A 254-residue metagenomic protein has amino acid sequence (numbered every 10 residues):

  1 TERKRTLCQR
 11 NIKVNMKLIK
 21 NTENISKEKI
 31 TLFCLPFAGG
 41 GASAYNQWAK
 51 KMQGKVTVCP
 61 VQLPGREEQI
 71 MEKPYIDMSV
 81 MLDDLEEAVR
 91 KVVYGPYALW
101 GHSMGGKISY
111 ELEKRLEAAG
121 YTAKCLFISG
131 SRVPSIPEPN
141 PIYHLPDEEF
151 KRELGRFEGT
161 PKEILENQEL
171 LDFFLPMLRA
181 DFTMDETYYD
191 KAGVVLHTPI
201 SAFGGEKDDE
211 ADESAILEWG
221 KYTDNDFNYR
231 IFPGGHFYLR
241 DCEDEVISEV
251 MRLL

Functional and structural regions predicted by a protein language model:
T1-N15: N-terminal amphipathic/basic-hydrophobic helices that include classical n-h-c signal peptides and signal-anchor
V14-H102, K107-L254: Domain-scale detector for complete catalytic domains at protein termini or as standalone homologs
